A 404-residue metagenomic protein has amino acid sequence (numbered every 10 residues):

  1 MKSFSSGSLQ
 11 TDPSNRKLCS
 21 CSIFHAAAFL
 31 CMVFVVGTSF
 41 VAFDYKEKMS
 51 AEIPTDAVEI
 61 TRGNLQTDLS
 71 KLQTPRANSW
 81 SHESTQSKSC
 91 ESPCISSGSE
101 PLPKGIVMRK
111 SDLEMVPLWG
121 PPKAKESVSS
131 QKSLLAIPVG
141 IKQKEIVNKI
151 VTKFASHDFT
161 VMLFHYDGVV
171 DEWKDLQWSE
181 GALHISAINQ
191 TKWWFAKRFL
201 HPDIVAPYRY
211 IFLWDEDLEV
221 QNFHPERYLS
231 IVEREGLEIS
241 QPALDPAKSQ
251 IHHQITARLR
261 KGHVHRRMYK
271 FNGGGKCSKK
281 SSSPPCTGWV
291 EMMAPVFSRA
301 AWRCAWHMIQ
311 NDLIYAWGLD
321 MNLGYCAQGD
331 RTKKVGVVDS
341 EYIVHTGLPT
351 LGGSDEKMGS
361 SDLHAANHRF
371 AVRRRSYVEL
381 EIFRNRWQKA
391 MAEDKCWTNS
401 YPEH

Functional and structural regions predicted by a protein language model:
K2-L118, N311-H404: C-terminal catalytic/acceptor-binding lobe
S14-S20, E219-G336, P349-S376, L380 (+1 more regions): Conserved catalytic core of nucleotide-sugar-dependent glycosyltransferases
L113-S130, K142-V161, G168-W178: Short, acidic, metal-binding catalytic loop of nucleotide-sugar glycosyltransferases
I137-V139, L163-D167, D339: Short beta-strand/turn micro-motifs composed of small residues that flank or help shape donor/cofactor-binding pockets
K153-L163, G168-V170, W178-H184, R234-S240 (+1 more regions): Structural alpha-beta junctions
F164-Y210, Q221-F223, F271-N272: Active-site-proximal specificity loops/subdomain of glycosyltransferases
